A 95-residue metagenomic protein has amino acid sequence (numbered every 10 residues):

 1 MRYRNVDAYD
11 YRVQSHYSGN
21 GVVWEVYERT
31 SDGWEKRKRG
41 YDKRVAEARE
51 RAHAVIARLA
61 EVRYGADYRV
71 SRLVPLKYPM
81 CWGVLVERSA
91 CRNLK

Functional and structural regions predicted by a protein language model:
M1-Y27, R58-K95: Short N-terminal "domain-start" leader segments that mark the transition from disordered tails or signal peptides into
R2, G33-R39, L85: Local beta-strand/beta-hairpin segments that build beta-sheet-rich folds
V26-W34: Short, flexible N-terminal segments of the mature chain
G33, Y41-A66: A short, charged, amphipathic alpha-helix used as a generic interaction element across diverse proteins
K36-K38, K43, K77, K95: Context-gated lysine
